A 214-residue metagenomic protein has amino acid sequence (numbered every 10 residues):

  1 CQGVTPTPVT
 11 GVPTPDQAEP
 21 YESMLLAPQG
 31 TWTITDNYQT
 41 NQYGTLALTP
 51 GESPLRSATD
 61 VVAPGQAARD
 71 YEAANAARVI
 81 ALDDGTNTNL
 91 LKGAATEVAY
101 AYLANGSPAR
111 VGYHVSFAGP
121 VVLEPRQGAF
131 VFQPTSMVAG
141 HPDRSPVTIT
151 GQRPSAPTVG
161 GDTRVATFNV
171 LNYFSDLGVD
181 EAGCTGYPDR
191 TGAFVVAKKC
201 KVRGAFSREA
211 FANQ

Functional and structural regions predicted by a protein language model:
C1-K201, Q214: Extended non-catalytic accessory segments flanking core domains
R190, F206-S207: Secreted/processed peptides and extracellular or luminal domains of membrane proteins
S207-Q214: Short, intrinsically disordered, charge-balanced linker/junction segments flanking boundaries in proteins
